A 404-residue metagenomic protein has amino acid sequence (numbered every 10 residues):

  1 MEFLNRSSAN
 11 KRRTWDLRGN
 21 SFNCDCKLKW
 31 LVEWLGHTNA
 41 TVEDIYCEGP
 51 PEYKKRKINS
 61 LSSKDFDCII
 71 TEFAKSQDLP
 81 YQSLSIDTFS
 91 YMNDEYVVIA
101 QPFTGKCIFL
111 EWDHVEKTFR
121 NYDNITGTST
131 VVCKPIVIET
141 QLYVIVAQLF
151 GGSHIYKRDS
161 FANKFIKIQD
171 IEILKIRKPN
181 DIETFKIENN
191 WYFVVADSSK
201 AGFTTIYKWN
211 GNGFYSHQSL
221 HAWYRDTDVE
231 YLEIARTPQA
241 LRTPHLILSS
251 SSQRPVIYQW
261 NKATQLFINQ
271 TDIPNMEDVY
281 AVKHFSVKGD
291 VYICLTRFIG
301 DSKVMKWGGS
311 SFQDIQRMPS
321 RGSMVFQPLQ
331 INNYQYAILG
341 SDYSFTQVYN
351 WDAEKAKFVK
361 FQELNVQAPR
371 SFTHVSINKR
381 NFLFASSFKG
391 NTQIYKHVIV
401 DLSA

Functional and structural regions predicted by a protein language model:
K11-E72: Membrane-proximal C-terminal cap and juxtamembrane stalk of leucine-rich repeat ectodomains
S63-T88, E95-I99, L110, F119 (+1 more regions): An edge-strand/N-cap motif at the start of beta-rich repeat modules
E72-D78, T118-I125, I166-I173, Y215-H221 (+3 more regions): A short beta-strand motif characteristic of beta-propeller blades
S76-S85, I125-V132, I173-D181, G202 (+4 more regions): Repeat-based blade/solenoid architectures
S85-N93, K134-T140, E183-N189, E230-L241 (+3 more regions): Structural signature of eukaryotic scaffold interfaces centered on beta-propeller domains
N93-A100, T140-A147, N189-A196, P238-S249 (+3 more regions): Acidic/hydrophobic-patterned starts of short beta strands in beta-sheet-rich repeat architectures
G105-E111, G151-K157, A201-K208, Q253-Q259 (+3 more regions): Structural motif
Y343-T346, Q362, V366-A404: Blade-level signature of beta-propeller repeat domains, shared across WD40, Kelch, NHL, RCC1 and BNR/Asp-box propellers
